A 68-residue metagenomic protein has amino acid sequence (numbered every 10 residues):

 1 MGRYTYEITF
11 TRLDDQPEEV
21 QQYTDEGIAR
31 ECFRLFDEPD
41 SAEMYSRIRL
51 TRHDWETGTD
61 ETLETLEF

Functional and structural regions predicted by a protein language model:
M1-E18, Y45: Short aromatic-glycine-(Arg/Gly/Cys) micro-motifs in beta-strand/loop hairpins
Y6, A29-C32, E64: N-terminal leader/targeting signatures
T9-T11, T24, T51: A structural detector for beta-sheet-dominated domains
Q21-T24, W55: Compositionally biased, intrinsically disordered low-complexity segments enriched in polar/proline residues
Y23-R47: A short, charged, amphipathic alpha-helix used as a generic interaction element across diverse proteins
E38-F68: Short, mixed-charge low-complexity intrinsically disordered segments
